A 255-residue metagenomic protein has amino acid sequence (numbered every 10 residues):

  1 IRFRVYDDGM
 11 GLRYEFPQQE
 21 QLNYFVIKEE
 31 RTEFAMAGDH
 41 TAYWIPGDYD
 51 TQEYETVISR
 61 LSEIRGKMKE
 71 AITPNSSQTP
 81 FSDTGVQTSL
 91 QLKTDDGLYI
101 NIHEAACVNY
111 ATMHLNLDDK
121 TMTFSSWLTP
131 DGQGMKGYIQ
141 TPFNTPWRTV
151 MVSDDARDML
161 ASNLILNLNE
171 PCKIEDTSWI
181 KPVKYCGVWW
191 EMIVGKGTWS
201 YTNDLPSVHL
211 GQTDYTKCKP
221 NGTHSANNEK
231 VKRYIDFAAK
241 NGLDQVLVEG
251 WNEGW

Functional and structural regions predicted by a protein language model:
I1-E175: N-terminal accessory beta-strand-rich subdomains and adjacent acidic, glycine-rich linkers that precede catalytic cores
G9, S89, K181-V183, G254: Glycine-centered flexibility motif
W44, W127, W147, W179 (+4 more regions): A residue-identity detector for tryptophan
T141, S178, T223-N227: Catalytic cores of large soluble enzymes that bind and process phosphate-bearing ligands
T149-V150, Y185-V188, Q245-E249: Structural recognition of the beta-strand scaffold that forms the well-ordered cores of secreted hydrolase catalytic
M159-T177, K181-K184, W189-D204, L243: Conserved mixed alpha/beta catalytic, RNA-binding, or beta-rich assembly cores of soluble enzyme, regulatory
I193-W255: Aromatic-lined carbohydrate-binding/catalytic grooves of carbohydrate-active enzymes
